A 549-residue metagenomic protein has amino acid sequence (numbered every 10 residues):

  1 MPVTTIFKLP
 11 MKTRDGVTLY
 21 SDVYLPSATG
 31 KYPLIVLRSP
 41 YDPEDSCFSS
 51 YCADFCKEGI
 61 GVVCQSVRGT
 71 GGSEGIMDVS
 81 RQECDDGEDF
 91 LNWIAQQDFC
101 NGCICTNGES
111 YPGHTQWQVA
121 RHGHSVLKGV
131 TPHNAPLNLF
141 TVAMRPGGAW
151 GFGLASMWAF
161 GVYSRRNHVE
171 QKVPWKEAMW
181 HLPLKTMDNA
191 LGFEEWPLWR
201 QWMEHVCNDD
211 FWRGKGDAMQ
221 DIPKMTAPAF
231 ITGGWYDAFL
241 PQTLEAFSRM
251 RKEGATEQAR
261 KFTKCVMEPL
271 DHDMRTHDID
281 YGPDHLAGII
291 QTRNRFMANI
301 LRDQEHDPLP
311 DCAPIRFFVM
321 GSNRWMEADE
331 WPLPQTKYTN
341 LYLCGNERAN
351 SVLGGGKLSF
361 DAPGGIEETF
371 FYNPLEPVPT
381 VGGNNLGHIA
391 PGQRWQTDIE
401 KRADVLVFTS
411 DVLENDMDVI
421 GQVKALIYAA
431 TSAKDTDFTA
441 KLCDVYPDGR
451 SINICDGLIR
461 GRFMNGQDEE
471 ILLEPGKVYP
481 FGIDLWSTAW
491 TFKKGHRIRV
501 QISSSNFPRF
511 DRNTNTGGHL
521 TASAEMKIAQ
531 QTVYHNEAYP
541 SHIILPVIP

Functional and structural regions predicted by a protein language model:
M1-A28, T409-N415: N-terminal cap/lid segment of alpha/beta-hydrolase-fold proteins
K31-P40: Short beta-strand element of the alpha/beta-hydrolase
S46-V63: Short amphipathic alpha-helix adjacent to the substrate-entry channel of hydrolases
K57, A120-K224: Accessory cap/linker subdomain of secreted extracellular hydrolases
D78-D98: Alpha/beta-hydrolase active-site loop
F99-Y111: Alpha/beta-hydrolase fold nucleophile elbow
H181-L182, D280-P549: C-terminal, loop-rich substrate-recognition/catalytic regions characterized by aromatic stacking residues
M225, I231-G233: Short beta-strand/loop motif that positions the catalytic acidic residue of the alpha/beta-hydrolase fold
